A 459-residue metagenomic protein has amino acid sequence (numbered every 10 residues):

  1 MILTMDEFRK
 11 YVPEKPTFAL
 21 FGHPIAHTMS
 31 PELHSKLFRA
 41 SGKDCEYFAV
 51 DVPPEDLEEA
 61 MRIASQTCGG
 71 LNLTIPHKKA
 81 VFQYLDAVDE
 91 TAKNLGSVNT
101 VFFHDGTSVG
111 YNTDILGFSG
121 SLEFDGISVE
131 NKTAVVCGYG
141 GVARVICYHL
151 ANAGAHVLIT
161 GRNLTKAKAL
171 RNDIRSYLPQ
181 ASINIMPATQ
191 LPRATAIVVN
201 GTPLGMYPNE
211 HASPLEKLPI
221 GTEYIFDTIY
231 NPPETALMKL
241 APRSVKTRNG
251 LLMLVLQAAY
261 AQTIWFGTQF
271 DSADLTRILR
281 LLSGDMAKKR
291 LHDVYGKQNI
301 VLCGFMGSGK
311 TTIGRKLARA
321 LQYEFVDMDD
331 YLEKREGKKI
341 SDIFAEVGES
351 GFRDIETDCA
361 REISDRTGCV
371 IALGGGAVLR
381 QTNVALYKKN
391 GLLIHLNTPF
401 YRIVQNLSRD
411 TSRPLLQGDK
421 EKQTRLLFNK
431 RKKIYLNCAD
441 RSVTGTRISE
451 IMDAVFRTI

Functional and structural regions predicted by a protein language model:
T4-I127, P232-E234, L240: Phosphate/diphosphate ligand-binding glycine-rich loop within oxidoreductases
G22, G110-N112, L122, N131-N152 (+3 more regions): Glycine-rich adenosine-cofactor-binding loop
M206-I225, A236, L240, L379-A385: Rossmann-fold NAD(P) dinucleotide-binding segment
Y224-T268, S272: Rossmann-fold NAD(P)-binding glycine/threonine-rich loop
T276-K297, K316, A320, K430-I459: NTP-dependent small-molecule kinase module
K310: Conserved lysine of the Walker
M328-A377, T382-L386, S412-R413, E421: ATP-dependent small-molecule kinase phosphotransfer cores that center on conserved nucleotide phosphate-binding segments
K389-K433: A glycine- and Lys/Arg-enriched "phosphate-lid" helix/loop adjacent to the NTP-binding pocket of small-molecule kinases
